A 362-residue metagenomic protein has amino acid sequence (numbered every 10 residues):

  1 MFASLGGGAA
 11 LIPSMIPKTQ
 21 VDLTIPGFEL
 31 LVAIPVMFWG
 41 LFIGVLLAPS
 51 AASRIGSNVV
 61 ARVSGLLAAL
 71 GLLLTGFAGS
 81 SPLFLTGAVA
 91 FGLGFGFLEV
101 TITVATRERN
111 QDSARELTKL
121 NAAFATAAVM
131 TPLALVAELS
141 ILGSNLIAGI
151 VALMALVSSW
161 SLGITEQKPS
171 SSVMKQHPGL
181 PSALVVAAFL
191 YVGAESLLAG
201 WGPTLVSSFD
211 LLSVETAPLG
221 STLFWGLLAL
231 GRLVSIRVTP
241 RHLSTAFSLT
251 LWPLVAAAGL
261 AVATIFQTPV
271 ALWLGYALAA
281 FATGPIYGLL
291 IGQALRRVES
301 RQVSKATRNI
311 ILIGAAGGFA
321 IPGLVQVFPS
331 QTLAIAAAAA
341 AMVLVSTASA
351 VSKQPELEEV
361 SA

Functional and structural regions predicted by a protein language model:
I12-P13, G179-G231: Extracytoplasmic gate region of multi-pass secondary transporters
F42-G79: Conserved MFS/SLC helix-loop-helix module at the cytosolic interface between two early adjacent transmembrane helices
G44-S57, L139, G231-S244: Helix-to-loop junctions at the C-terminal end of transmembrane segments in multipass secondary transporters
G87-A122: Cytoplasmic helix-loop-helix junction between adjacent transmembrane helices in 12-TM secondary transporters
F97-N110, G284-E299: Intracellular juxtamembrane helix-capping segments at the cytosolic ends of symmetry-related transmembrane helices
D112-S113, T118-E166: Helix-loop-helix hairpin linking two adjacent transmembrane segments in secondary transporters
T245-L290: C-terminal transmembrane helical hairpin of 12-TM major facilitator-type secondary transporters
V298-Q331, A338: A late C-terminal transmembrane helix in Major Facilitator Superfamily
